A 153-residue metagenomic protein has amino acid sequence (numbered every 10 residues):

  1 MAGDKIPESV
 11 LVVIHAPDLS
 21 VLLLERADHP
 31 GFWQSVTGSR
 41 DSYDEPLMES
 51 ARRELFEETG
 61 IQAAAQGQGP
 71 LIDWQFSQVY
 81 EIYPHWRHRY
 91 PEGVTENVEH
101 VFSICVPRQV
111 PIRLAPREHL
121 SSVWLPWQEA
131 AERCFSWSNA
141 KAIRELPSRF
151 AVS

Functional and structural regions predicted by a protein language model:
M1-V21, Y43: Conserved N-terminal beta-strand and adjoining loop/helix that marks the start of the Nudix/MutT-like hydrolase domain
D4, S148-S153: Generic C-terminal helix-cap and adjacent flexible tail
P7, S35, T95-E99: Short connector loops at helix/strand junctions that flank enzyme active sites, especially segments positioning acidic
I14, E25, S103-C105: Short, well-ordered beta-strand micro-motif
H29-F32: A conserved beta-turn-beta hairpin within the catalytic core of GNAT-like acetyltransferases that forms part
S35-Q75: The catalytic Nudix box helix
I61-V110: Active-site segment of metal-dependent pyrophosphate-handling enzymes, primarily the Nudix hydrolase catalytic core
H100-R144: NUDIX/MutT-family hydrolases
